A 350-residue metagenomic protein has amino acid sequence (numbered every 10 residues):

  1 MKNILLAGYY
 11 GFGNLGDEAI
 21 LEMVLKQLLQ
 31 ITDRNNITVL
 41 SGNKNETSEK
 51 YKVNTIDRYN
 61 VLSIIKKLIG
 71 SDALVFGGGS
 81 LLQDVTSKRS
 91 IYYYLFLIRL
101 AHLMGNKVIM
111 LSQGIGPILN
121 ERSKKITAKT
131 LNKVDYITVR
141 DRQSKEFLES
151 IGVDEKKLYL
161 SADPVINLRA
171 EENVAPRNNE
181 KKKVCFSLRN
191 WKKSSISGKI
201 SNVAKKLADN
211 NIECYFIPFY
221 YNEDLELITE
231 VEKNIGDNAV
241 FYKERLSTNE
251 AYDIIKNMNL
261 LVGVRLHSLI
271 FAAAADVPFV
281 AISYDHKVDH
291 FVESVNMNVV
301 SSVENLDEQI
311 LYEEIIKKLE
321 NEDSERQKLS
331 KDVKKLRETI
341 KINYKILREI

Functional and structural regions predicted by a protein language model:
M1-I350: Active-site anion-handling motifs in enzyme catalytic cores
